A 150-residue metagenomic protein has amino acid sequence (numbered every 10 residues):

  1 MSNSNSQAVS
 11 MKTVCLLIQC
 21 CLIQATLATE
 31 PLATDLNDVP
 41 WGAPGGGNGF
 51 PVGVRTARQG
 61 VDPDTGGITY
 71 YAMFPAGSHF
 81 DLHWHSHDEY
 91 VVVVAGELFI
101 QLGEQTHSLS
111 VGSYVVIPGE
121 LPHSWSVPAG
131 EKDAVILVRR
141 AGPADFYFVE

Functional and structural regions predicted by a protein language model:
M1-M11: N-terminal secretory signal peptides that target proteins for export/translocation
C15-Q24: Bacterial N-terminal signal peptides
L27-G66, E150: A short, N-terminal "cap"/entry segment at the start of jelly-roll beta-barrel domains of the cupin/DSBH fold
I68-W84, G119: Conserved short histidine dyad/triad with adjacent acidic residue
P75-A76, H85-G103: Glycine- and acidic-residue-biased ligand/ion/polar-headgroup-sensing regions
F80-L82, I100-Q101, H123-G130: Short beta-strand His + acidic residue motifs that chelate non-heme Fe in jelly-roll/DSBH and cupin folds
Q105-E120: Short acidic-glycine-tyrosine-enriched beta hairpin
G119-A144: Ligand-binding loop in jelly-roll beta-barrel domains
